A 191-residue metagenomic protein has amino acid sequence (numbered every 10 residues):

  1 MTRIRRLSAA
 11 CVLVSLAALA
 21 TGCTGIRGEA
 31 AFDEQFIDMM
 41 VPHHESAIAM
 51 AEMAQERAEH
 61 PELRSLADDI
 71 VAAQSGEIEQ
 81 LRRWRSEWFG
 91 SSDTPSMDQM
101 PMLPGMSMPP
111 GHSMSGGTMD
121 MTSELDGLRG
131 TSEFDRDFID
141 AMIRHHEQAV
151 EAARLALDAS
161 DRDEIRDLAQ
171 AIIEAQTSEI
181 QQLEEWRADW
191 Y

Functional and structural regions predicted by a protein language model:
M1-V12: Bacterial N-terminal signal peptides that target proteins for export
T2, T24-Y191: All-alpha RGS (Regulator of G-protein Signaling) helical domain and cognate RGS-like helical scaffolds
A10-S15, G90: Intrinsically disordered, low-complexity transcriptional activation regions of bZIP and related transcription factors
A18-G22: C-terminal motif of bacterial Sec signal peptides marking the signal peptidase cleavage site
